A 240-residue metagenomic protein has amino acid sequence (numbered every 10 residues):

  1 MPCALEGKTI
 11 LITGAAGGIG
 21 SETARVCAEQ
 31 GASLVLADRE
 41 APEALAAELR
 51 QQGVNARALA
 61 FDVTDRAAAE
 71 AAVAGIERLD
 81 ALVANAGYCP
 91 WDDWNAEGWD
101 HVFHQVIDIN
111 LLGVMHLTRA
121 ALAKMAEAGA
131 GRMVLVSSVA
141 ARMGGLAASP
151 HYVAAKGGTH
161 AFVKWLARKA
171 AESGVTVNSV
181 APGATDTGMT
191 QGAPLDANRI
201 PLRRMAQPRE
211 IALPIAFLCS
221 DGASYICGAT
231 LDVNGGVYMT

Functional and structural regions predicted by a protein language model:
C3-V35: Canonical Rossmann dinucleotide-binding motif of NAD(H)/NADP(H)-dependent dehydrogenases/reductases, specifically
Y88, W99-M115, A130, V134 (+2 more regions): Catalytic Tyr-X3-Lys loop
C89-H104, A147-H151, M189-Q191: Conserved mid-core segment of classical short-chain dehydrogenase/reductases
M115, Q207-M239: C-terminal substrate-recognition "lid" of short-chain dehydrogenase/reductases
T118, A155: Active-site helix of classical SDR
A123, K164, R168-K169, S224: Alpha-helical segment proximal to the catalytic Tyr-Lys
A130, A171, T176, I226-G228 (+1 more regions): Short, small/polar-rich loop/turn modules that mediate ligand/substrate recognition or access, typified
S138: Residue(s) in the substrate-gating loop at a strand-loop-helix junction that position the organic substrate next
